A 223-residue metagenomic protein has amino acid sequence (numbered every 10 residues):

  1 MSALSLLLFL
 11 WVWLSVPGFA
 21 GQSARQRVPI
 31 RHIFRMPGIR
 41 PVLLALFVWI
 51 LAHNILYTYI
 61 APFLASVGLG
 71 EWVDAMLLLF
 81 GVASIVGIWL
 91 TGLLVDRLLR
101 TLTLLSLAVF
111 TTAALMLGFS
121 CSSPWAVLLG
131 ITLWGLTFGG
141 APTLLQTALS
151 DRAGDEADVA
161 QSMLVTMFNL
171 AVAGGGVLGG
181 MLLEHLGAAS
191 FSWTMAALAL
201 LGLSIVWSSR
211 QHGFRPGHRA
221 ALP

Functional and structural regions predicted by a protein language model:
M1, W49, F80, S84 (+1 more regions): Structural signature of transmembrane alpha-helices in multi-pass secondary transporters
S2-Q22, I205-S209: C-terminal membrane-cytosol helix-exit motif in multi-pass small-molecule transporters
V12-W13, A196-P223: Multi-pass alpha-helical transporter architecture, strongest for 12-TM Major Facilitator/SLC carriers used
W13-L46: Juxtamembrane intracellular "pre-TM" segments in multi-pass secondary transporters
G38-I85, L99: Extracytoplasmic gate region of multi-pass secondary transporters
V86-R100, L183-E184: Helix-to-loop junctions at the C-terminal end of transmembrane segments in multipass secondary transporters
R100-L145: C-terminal transmembrane helical hairpin of 12-TM major facilitator-type secondary transporters
R152-A189, T194-L198: A late C-terminal transmembrane helix in Major Facilitator Superfamily
